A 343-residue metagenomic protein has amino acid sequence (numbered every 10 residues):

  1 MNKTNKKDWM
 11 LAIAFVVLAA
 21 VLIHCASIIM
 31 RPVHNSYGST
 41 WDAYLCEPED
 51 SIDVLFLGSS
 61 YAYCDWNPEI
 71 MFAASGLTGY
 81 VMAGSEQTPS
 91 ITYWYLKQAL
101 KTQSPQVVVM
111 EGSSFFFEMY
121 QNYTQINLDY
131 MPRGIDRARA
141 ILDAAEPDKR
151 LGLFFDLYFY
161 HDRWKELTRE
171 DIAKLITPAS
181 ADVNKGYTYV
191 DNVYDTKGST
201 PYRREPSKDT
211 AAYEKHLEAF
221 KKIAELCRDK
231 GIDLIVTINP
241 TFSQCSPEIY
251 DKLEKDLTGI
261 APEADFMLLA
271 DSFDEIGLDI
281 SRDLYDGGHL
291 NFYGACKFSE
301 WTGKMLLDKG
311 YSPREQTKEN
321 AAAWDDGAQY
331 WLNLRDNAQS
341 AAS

Functional and structural regions predicted by a protein language model:
M1-K7: N-terminal Lys/Arg-rich, disordered targeting/topogenic segments
M10-I28: Hydrophobic membrane-insertion alpha-helices, especially the h-region of bacterial N-terminal signal peptides
I29-D50: Alpha-helical transmembrane signal-anchor/signal-peptide segments
S51-D53, L77-T78, Q103-V107, R228-I235 (+1 more regions): Loop/turn elements at helix/coil->beta-strand transitions in domains of secreted/extracellular proteins
L57, Y61-A144: Membrane-embedded segments
Q125-I232, R314-S343: Secreted/periplasmic serine-hydrolase-like ester/acetyl group-modifying domain
Y194-I280: Flexible, glycine-rich surface segments
D251, K255-D326, Y330-A342: C-terminal regions of proteins
